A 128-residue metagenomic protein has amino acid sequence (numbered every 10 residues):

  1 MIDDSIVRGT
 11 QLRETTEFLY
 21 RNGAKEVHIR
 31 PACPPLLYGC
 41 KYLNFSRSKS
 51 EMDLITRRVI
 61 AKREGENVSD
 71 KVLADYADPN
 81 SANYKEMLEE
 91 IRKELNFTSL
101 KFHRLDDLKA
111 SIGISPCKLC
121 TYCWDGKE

Functional and structural regions predicted by a protein language model:
M1-E128: PRPP-associated nucleotide enzymes
